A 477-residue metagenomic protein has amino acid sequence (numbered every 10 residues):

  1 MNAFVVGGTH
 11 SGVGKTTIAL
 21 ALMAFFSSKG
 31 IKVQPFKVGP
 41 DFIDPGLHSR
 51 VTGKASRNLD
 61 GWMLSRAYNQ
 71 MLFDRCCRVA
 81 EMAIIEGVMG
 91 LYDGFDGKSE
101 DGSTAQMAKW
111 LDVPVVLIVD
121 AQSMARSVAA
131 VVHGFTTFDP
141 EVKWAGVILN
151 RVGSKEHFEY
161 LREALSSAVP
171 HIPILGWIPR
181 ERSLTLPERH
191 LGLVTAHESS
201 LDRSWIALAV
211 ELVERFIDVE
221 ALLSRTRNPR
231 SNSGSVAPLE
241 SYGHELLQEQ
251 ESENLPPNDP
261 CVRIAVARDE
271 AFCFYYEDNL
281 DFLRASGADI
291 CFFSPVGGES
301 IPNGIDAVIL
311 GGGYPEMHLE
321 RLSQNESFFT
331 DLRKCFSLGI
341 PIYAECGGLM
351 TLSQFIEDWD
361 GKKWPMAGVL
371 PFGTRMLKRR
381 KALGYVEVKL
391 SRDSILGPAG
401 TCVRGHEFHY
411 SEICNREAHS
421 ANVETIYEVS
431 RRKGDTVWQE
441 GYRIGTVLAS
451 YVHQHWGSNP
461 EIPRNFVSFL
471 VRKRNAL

Functional and structural regions predicted by a protein language model:
N2-L111, V115, V119-G146, K155-E159: ATP-dependent carboxylate-amine ligase catalytic core
A3, I31-K32, C261-R263, D289 (+1 more regions): Residues that mark the start of a beta-strand
K37, I172-R182, D289-G297: Beta-strand->loop->alpha-helix junctions that form or flank phosphate-binding loops in nucleotide-handling enzymes
V113, P170-I172, S337-P341: A short helix->loop->beta-strand "cap" motif at the edges of active sites that frequently abuts
A125-P256: Internal gly/pro-rich beta-alpha loop/helix module that stabilizes soluble enzyme cofactors or their anionic handles
D259-P260, F272-R284, D289-C291, M376 (+1 more regions): C-terminal and late-domain segments of enzyme folds
P260-S337: Phosphate-binding active sites in nucleotide-utilizing proteins
P315-L396: Cysteine-nucleophile active-site neighborhood
